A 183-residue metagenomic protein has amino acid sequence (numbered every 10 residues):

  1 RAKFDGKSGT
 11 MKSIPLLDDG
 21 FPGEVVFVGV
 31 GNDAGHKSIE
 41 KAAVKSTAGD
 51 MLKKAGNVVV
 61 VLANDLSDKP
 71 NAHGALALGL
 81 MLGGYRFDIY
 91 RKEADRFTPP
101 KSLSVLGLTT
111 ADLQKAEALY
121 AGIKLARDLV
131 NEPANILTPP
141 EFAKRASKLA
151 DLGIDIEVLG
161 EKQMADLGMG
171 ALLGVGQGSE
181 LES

Functional and structural regions predicted by a protein language model:
R1-S183: N-terminal hydrophobic/helix-forming segments and targeting peptides
